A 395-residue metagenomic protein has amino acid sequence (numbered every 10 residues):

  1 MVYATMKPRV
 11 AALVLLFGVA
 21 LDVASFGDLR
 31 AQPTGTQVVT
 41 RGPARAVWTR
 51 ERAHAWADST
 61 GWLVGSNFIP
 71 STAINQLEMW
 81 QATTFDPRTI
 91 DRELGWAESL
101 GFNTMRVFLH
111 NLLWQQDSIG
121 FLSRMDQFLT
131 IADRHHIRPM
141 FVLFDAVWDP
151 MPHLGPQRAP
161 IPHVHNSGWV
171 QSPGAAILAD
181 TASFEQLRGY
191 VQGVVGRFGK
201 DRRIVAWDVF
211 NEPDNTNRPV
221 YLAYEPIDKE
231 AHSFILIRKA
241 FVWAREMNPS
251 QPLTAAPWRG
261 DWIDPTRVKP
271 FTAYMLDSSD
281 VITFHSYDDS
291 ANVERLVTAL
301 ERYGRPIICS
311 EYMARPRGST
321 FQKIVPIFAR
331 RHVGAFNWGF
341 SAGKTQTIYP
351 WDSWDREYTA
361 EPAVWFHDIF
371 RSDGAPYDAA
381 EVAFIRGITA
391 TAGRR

Functional and structural regions predicted by a protein language model:
M1-K7: N-terminal secretory signal peptides that target proteins for export/translocation
A11-D28: Bacterial N-terminal signal peptides
V38-V281, H285, A291-N292, Y303 (+7 more regions): Active-site mouth of glycoside hydrolases
N337-G339: Replace "adjacent to P-loop NTPase cores in ATP/GTP-dependent enzymes" with "adjacent to NTP-binding cores
A383, G387-R395: Catalytic domains of carbohydrate-active enzymes that cleave complex glycans
